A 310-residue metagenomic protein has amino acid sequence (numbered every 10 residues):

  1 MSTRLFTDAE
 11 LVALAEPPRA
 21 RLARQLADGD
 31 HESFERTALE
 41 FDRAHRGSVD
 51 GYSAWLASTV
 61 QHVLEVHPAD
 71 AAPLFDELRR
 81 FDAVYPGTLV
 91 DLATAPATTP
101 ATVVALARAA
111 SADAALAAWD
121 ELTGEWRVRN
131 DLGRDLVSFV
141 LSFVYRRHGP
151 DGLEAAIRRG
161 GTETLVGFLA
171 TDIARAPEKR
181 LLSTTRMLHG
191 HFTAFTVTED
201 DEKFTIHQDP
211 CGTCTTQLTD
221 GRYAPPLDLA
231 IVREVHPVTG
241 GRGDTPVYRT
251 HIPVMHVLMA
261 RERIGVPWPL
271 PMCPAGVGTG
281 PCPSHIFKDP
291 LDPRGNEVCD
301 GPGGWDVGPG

Functional and structural regions predicted by a protein language model:
M1-T250, V254-M255, R261-G310: N-terminal accessory segment detector
